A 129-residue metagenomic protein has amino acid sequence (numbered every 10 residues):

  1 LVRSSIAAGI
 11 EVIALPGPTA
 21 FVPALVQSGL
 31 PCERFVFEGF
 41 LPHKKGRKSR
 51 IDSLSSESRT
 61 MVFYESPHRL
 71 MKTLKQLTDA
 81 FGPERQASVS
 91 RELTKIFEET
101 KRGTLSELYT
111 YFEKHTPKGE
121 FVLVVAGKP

Functional and structural regions predicted by a protein language model:
L1-E57: Class I SAM-dependent methyltransferase SAM-binding "motif I" and its flanking Rossmann-like core
R59-T60, Y64-P129: A contiguous loop/helix-start segment that scaffolds small-molecule binding in enzyme catalytic cores
